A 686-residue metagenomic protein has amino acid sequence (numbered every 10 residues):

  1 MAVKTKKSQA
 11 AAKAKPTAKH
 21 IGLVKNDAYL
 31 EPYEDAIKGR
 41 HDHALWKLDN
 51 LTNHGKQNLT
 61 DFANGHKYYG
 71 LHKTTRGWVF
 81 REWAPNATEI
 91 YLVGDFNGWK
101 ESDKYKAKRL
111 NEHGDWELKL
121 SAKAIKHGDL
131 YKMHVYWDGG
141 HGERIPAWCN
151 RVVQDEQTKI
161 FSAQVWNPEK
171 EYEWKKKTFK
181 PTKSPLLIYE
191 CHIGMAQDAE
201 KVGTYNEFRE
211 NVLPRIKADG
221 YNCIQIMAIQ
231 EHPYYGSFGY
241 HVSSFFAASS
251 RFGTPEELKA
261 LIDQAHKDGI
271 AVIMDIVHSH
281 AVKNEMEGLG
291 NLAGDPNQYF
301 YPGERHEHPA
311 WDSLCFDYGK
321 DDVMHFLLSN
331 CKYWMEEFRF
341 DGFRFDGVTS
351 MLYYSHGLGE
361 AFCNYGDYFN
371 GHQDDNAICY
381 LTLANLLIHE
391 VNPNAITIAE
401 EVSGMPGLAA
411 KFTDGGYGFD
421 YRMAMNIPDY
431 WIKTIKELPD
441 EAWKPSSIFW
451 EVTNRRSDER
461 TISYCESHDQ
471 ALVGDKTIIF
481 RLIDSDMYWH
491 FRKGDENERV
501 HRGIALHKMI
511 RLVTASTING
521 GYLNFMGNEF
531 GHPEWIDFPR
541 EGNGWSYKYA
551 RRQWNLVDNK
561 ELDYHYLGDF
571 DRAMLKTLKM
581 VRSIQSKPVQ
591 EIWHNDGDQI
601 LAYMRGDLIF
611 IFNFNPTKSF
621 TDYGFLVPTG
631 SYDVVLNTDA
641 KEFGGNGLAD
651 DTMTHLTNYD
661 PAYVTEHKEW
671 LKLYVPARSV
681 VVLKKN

Functional and structural regions predicted by a protein language model:
A2-T75, K100-E190, M195-E200, E207 (+1 more regions): The feature marks proteins involved in alpha-glucan
K13, V153, E171, K175-K183 (+4 more regions): Substrate-binding/active-site clefts of carbohydrate-active enzymes
F80-W83, I90, G94, N615-S631: Surface-exposed beta-strand/loop patches in extracellular or lumenal glycoproteins
E82, M133, C191, I216 (+12 more regions): Conserved, mostly hydrophobic/aromatic
A122, H127-Y131, G606, D651-N686: C-terminal beta-strand-rich structural cap/linker in extracellular carbohydrate-active enzymes
V153, Q157, F161, R339-D341 (+3 more regions): Conserved alpha/beta catalytic core and glycan-binding cleft of carbohydrate-active enzymes
Q553, L562-V581: Catalytic cores of secreted or luminal carbohydrate-active enzymes
M574, G624-Y659: C-terminal accessory region downstream of the catalytic core in glycan-modifying enzymes
